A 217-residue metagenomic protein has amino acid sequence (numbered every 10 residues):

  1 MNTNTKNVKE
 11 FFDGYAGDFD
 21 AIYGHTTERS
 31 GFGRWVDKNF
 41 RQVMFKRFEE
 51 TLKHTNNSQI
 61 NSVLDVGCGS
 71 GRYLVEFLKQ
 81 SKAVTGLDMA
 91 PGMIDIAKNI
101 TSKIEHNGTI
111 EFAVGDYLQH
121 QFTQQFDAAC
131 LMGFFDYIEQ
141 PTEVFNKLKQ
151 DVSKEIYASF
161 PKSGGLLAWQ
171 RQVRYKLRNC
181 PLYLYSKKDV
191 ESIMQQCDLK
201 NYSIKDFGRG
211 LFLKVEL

Functional and structural regions predicted by a protein language model:
M1-N56: Conserved class I S-adenosyl-L-methionine
G67-G69: Class I SAM-dependent methyltransferase "Motif I" SAM/SAH-binding loop
R72-N107, E111-Y117: Class I SAM-dependent methyltransferase SAM/SAH-binding core
C130: A conserved beta-strand element that flanks and buttresses the S-adenosyl-L-methionine
I138-L148: A short, conserved alpha-helix within the catalytic core of class I
S153-P161: Conserved beta-strand signature within the Rossmann-like core of class I S-adenosyl-L-methionine
S163-P181: Short, glycine-/aromatic-enriched active-site segment of Class I SAM-dependent methyltransferases
P181-C197: Short alpha-helix
